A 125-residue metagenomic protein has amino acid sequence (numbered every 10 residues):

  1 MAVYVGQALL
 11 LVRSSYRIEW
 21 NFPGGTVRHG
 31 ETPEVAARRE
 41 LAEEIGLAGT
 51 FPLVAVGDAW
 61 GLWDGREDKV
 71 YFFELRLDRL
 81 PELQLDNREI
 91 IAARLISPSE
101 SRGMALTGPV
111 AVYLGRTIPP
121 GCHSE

Functional and structural regions predicted by a protein language model:
M1-F22: N-terminal strand-loop-strand
L9, R79-L83, G103: Short helix-loop capping/hinge motifs at secondary-structure junctions, enriched in acidic/polar residues
V12, A37, L41, A93: Hydrophobic pocket/interface hotspot
I18-E19, N87-E125: Nudix hydrolase/Nudix homology domain
F22-A55: The catalytic Nudix box helix
V27, L77, P98-S101: Hydrophobic pocket-lining residues within nucleotide cofactor-binding pockets
G49-T50, L77, R88-I91: A broad structural signal for short, well-ordered beta-strand segments within beta-sheet-rich domains
A59-E82, R94, T117: Active-site-adjacent beta-strand/loop module that shapes the phosphate/pyrophosphate-binding cleft
